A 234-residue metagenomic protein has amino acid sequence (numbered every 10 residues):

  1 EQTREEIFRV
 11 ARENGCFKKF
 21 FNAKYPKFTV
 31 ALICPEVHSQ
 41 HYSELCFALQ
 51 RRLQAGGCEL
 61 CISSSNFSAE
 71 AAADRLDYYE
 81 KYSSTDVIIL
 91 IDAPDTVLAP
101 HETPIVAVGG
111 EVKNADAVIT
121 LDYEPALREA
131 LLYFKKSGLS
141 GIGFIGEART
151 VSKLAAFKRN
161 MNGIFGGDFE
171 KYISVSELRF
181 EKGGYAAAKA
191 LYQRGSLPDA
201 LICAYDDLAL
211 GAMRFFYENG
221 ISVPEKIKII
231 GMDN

Functional and structural regions predicted by a protein language model:
E1-Y25: N-terminal helix-turn-helix DNA-binding module of bacterial transcription factors
K27-L132, K136, Y192-Q193: Alpha-helical recognition/docking segments in bacterial nutrient-uptake and carbohydrate-utilization systems
A31-L32, L76, E80-D92, G141-G146 (+3 more regions): Periplasmic-binding protein-like
H41-A55, A126-E129, R149-D168, G183 (+1 more regions): Short, solvent-exposed amphipathic alpha-helices that sit in or adjacent to ligand/effector-binding or catalytic
L53-S65, G141-F144, K158-Y185: Short beta-strand elements in bilobed, periplasmic/extracellular small-molecule ligand-binding domains
K113-F144, A155, R159, E181-A190 (+1 more regions): Hydrophobic alpha-helical segments within soluble ligand-binding/sensing domains
G166, D206, Y217-N234: Venus flytrap/periplasmic-binding-protein-like
